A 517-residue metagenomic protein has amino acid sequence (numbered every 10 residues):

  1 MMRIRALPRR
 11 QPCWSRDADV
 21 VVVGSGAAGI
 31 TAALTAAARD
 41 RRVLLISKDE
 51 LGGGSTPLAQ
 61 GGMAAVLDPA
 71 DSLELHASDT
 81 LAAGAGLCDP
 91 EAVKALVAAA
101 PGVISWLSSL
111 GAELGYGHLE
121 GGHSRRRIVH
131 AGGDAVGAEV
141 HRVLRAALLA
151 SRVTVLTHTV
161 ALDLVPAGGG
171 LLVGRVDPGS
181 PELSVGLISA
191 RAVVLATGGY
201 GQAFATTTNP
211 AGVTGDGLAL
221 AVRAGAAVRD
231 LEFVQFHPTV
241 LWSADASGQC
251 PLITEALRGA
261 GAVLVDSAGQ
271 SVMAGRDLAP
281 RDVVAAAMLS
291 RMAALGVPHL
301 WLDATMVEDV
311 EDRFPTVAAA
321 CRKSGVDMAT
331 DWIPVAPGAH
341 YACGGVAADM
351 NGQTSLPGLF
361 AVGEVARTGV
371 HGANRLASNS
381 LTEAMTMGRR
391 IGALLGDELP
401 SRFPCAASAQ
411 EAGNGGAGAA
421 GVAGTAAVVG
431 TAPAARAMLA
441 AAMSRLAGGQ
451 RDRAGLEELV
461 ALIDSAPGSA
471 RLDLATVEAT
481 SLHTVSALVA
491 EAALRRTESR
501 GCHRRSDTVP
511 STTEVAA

Functional and structural regions predicted by a protein language model:
M2-D17, A27, T35, R39-R41 (+11 more regions): Glycine- and aromatic-enriched mobile tails/lids
S15-A18, P181-A192, S355-G358: Core beta-strand elements of the Rossmann-like FAD/NAD(P) dinucleotide-binding domain in flavoenzyme oxidoreductases
R41-S47, D230: Short beta-strand "acidic-cap" motif of Rossmann-like dinucleotide-binding folds
L51, L220, A226-I333, L394-E398 (+1 more regions): An anion/pyrophosphate-binding glycine-rich loop and adjacent beta-alpha core in soluble alpha-beta enzymes
A65-L96: Glycine-rich active-site loop/strand segments that organize a redox cofactor
S109-S184, A196, A205, V240-A244 (+1 more regions): Conserved redox-cofactor binding core of oxidoreductases
D163-G174, L187, V326-V370: FAD-site-proximal beta/loop scaffold in flavoenzymes
A192-S247, P251, N379-M387: Glycine-rich loop(s) and the adjacent beta-strand/alpha-helix scaffold that form part
